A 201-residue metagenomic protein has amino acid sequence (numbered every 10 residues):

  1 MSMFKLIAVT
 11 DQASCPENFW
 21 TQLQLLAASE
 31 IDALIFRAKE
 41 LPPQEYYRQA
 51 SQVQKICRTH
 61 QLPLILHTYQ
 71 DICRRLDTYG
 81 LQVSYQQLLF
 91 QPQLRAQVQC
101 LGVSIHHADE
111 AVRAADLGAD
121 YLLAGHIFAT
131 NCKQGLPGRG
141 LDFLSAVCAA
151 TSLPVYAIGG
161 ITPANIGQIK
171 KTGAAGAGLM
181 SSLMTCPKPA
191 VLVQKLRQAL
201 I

Functional and structural regions predicted by a protein language model:
M1-L88, R95-Y121, L136, A146 (+4 more regions): Conserved N-terminal beta1-alpha1 strand-loop-helix module at the mouth
L41, F128-T130: A short, flexible beta-alpha/helix-coil linker loop
Q87-F90, T130: A short, polar/charged loop-to-alpha-helix boundary motif
Q134-P137, A157: Active-site-adjacent loop and "lid" segments of alpha/beta metabolic enzymes
Y156-I161, A177-S181: Glycine-rich beta-strand-to-loop/alpha-helix junction loops that act as flexible
